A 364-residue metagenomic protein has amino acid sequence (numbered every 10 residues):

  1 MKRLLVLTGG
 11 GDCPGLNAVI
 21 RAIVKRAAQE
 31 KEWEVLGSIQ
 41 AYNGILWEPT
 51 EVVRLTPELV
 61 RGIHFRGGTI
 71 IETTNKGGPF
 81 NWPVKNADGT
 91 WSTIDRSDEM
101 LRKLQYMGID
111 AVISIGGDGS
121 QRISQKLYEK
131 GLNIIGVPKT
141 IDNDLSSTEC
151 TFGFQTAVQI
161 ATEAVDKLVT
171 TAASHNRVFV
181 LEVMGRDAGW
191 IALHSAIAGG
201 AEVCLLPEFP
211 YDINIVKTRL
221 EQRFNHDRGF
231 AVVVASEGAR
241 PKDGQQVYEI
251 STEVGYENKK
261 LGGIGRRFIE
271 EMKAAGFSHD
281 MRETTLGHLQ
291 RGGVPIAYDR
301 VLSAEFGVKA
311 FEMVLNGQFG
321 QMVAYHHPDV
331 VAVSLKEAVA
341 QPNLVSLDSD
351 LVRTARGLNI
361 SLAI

Functional and structural regions predicted by a protein language model:
M1-G9, N17-G108, I115, G119 (+8 more regions): A cross-family phosphate/adenosyl-ligand binding-site feature
L7-T8, S38-I39, E72-T73, S114-G116 (+7 more regions): Short beta-strand segments
R21-E30, E51-E58, K126-G136, F152-T156 (+1 more regions): A glycine- and small-aliphatic-rich helix-loop capping segment at beta-alpha/alpha-beta transitions that lines
E32, L36, L127-T151, L205-F209: Short, acidic/small-residue loops that bind anionic groups at enzyme active sites
V35, K103, A111-G116, R122-K126 (+2 more regions): Accessory alpha-helical/coil subdomains and C-terminal extensions that flank or cap enzyme catalytic cores
Y42-I45, T140-L145, Y211-I213, P241: Short gly/pro/ser/thr-enriched loop/turn and capping motifs at secondary-structure boundaries
S147-V158, G293-R300: Short beta-strand elements at the ligand-binding edges of bilobed clamshell
